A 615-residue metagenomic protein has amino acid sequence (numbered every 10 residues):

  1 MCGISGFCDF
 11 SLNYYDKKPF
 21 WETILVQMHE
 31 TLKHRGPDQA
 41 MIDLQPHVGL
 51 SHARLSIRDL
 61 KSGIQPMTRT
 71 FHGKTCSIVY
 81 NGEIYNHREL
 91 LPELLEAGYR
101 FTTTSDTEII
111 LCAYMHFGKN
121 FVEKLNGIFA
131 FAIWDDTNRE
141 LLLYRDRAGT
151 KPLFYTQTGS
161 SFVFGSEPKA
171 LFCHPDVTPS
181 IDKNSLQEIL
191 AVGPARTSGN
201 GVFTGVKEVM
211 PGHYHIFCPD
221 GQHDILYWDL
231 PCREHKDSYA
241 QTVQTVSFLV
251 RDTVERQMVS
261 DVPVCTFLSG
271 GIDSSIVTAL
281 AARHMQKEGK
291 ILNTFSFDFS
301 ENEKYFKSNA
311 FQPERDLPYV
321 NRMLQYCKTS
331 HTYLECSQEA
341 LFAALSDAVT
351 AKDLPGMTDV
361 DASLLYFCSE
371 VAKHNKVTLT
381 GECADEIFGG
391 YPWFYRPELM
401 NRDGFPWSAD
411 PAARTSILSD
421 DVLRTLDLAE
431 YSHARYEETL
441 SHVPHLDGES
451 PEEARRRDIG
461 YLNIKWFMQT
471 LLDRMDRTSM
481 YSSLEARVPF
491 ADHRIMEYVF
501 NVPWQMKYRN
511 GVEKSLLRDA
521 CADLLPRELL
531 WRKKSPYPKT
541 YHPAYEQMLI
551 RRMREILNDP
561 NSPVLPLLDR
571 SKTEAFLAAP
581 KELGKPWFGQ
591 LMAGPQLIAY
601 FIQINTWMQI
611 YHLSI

Functional and structural regions predicted by a protein language model:
M1-I4, C8-F10, V26, T75 (+6 more regions): Adenosyl-5′-phosphate
M1-S346, A351, L364, A522-D523 (+3 more regions): Cysteine-centered catalytic environments shared across enzyme families
A40, Y85, R139, L153 (+7 more regions): General alpha-helical segment detector with a strong preference for membrane-spanning helices and helix-boundary regions
R88, E108, N184, Q244 (+11 more regions): A structural signal for well-ordered alpha-helical segments within the folded catalytic domains of diverse enzymes
R147, G159, L341-A344, A348 (+3 more regions): Active-site adenylate/phosphate-handling loop in enzymes that bind or generate adenylated species
S269-A282, S296-D298, D385-F388, P392-E398 (+3 more regions): Internal hydrophobic scaffold segments of catalytic domains
P355-D359, R509: Donor nucleotide-sugar recognition loop
